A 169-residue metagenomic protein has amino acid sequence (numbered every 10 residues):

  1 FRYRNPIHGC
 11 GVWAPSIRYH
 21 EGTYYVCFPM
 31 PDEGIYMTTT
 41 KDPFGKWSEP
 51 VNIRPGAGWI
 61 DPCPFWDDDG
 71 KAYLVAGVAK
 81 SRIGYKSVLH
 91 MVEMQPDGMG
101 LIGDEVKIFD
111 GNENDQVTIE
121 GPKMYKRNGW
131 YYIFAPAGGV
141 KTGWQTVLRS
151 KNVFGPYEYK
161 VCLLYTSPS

Functional and structural regions predicted by a protein language model:
F1-D61, W66-D115, K126-L164: Beta-rich carbohydrate-recognition and catalytic domains
P122: Aromatic- and acid-rich polysaccharide-binding/catalytic face of secreted or lumenal carbohydrate-active enzymes
Y165-S169: Conserved small/polar residues in nucleotide/adenosyl-binding loops
